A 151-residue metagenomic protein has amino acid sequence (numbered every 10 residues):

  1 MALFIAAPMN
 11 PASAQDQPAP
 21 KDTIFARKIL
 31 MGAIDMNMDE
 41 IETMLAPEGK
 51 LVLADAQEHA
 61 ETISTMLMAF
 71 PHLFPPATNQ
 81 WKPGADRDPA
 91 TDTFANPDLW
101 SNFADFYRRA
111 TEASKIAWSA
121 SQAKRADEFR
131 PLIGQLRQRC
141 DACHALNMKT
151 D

Functional and structural regions predicted by a protein language model:
M1-A7: Bacterial N-terminal signal peptides
M9-A14: Sec/Tat signal peptide C-region and signal peptidase I cleavage site
P18: Acidic, metal-dependent phosphodiester-chemistry machinery of nucleic-acid enzymes
K21-D151: Sequence context surrounding c-type heme c attachment/ligation sites in exported
